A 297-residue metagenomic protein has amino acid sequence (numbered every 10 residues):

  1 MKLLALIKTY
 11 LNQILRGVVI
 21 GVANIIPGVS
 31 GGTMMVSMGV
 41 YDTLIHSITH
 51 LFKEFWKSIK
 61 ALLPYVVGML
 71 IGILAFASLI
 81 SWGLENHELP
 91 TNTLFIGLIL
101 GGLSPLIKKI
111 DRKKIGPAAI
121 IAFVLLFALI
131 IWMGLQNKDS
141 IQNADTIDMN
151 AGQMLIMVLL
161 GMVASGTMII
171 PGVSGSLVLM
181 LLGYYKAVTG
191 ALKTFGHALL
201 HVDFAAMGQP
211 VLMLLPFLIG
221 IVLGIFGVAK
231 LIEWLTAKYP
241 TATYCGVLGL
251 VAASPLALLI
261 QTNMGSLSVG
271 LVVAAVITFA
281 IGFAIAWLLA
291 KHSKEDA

Functional and structural regions predicted by a protein language model:
K2-N24, S30-I169, V173-A297: Multi-pass membrane proteins that catalyze or facilitate reactions on polyprenyl-/lipid-phosphate substrates and their
